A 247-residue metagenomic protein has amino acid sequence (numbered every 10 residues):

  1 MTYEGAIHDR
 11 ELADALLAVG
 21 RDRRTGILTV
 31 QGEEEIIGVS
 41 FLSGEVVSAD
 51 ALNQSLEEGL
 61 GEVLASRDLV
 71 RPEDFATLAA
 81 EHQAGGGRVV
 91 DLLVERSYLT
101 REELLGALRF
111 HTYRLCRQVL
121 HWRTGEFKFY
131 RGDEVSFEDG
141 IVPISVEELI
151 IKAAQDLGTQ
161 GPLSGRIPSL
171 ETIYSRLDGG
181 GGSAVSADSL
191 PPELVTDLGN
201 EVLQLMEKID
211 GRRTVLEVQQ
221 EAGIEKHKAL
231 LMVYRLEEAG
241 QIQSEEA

Functional and structural regions predicted by a protein language model:
M1-A247: Acidic, Ser/Thr/Pro-enriched low-complexity segments and adjacent helix/loop capping patches that create flexible
